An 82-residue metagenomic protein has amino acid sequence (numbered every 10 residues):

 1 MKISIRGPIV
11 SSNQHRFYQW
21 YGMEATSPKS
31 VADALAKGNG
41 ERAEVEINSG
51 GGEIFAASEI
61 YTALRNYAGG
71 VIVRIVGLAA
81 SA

Functional and structural regions predicted by a protein language model:
M1-A82: Terminal-region recognition feature
